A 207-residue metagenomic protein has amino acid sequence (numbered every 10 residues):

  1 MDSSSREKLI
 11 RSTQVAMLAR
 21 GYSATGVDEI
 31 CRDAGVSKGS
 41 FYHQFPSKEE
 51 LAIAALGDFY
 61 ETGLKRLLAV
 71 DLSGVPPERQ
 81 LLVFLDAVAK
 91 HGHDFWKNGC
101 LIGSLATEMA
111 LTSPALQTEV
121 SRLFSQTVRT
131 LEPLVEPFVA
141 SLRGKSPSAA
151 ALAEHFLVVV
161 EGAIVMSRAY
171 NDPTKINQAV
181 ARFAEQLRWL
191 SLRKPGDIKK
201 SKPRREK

Functional and structural regions predicted by a protein language model:
K8, S12-E50, A54: Helix-turn-helix
A54, L68-N98, G144-F156: Hydrophobic alpha-helical connector segments
G57-L64: Short, basic, alpha-helical segments at the C-terminal edge of helix-turn-helix-like DNA-binding modules
R79, T118-R122, A140-L157, N171-T174 (+1 more regions): All-alpha amphipathic helical-bundle segments outside canonical DNA-binding/catalytic cores that form hydrophobic
Q80, F95-T118: Amphipathic alpha-helical segments used for helix-helix packing
V83, A87, A140, S167-Y170 (+2 more regions): C-terminal regulatory/oligomerization modules of transcriptional regulators
H91, L157-T174, Q186-P195: Amphipathic C-terminal alpha-helical segment
T112-P114, S125-L152, W189-K202: Hydrophobic alpha-helical bundle segments that form small-molecule/ligand-binding pockets
